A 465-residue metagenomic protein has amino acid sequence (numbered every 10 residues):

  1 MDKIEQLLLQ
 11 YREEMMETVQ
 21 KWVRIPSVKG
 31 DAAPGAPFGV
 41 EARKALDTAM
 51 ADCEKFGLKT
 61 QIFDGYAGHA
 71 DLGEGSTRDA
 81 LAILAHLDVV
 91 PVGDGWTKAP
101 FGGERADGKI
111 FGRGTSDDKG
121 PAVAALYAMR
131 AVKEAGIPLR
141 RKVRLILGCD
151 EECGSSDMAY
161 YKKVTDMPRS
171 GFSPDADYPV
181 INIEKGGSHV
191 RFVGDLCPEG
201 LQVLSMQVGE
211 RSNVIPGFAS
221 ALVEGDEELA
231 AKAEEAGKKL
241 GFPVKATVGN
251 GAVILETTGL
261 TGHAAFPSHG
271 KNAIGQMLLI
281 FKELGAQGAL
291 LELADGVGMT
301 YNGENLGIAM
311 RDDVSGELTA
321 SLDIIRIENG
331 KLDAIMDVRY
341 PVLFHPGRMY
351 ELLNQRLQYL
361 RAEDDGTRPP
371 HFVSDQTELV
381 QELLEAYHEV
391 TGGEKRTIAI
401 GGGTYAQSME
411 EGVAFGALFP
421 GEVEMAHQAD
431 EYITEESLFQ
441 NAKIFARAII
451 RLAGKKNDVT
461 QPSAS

Functional and structural regions predicted by a protein language model:
M1-A82, V89-V92, I335, I433 (+1 more regions): N-terminal helical capping/dimerization or prosegment-like subdomains of hydrolases acting on amide or phosphate bonds
Q20, M50, V123-R130, A159 (+7 more regions): Predominant activation on well-ordered alpha-helical scaffold segments within soluble catalytic domains
K59, R78-L147, C153, T165-R169 (+2 more regions): Active-site metal-coordination/substrate-binding segment of hydrolases, especially metallo-dependent peptidases
D88, A236-K245, L284, Q355-L360 (+1 more regions): A common structural junction motif
V90-A106, F192-P198, T247-T257, Q358-Y359 (+1 more regions): Acidic-glycine-rich active-site phosphate/pyrophosphate-binding loop
E152, M158-P341: Midchain, well-structured core segments that form catalytic/ion-binding scaffolds
A265-N329, I335, R339-R348, L360-S465: An extended, acidic, His-containing surface patch that forms the Zn2+-binding/catalytic region of metallohydrolases
